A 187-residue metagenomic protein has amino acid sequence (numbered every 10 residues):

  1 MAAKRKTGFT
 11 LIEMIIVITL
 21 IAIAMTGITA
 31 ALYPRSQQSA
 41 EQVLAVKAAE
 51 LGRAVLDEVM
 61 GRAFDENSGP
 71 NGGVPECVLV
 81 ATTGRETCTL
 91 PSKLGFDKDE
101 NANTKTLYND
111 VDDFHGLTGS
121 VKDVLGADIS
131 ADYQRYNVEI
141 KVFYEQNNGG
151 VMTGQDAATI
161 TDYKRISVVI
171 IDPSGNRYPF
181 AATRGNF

Functional and structural regions predicted by a protein language model:
R5, F9-R53: Aliphatic-rich helix starts adjacent to a transmembrane/signal segment
V46-E50, L56-F187: Low-complexity, Gly/Pro-rich coil/beta segments used as flexible assembly/activation regions
